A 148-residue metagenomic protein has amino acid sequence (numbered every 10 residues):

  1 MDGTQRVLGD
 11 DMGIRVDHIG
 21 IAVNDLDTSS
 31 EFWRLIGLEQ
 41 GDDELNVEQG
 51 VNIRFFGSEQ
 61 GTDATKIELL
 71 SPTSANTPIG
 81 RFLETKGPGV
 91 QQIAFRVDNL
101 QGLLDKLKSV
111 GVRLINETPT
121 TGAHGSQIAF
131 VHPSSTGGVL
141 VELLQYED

Functional and structural regions predicted by a protein language model:
D2-S30, P88-F95, E147-D148: N-terminal beta-strand motif that seeds the catalytic metal site of vicinal oxygen chelate
G3-D10, L45, R54-S58, T62-I67 (+2 more regions): Vicinal oxygen chelate
R15-V23, R54-E59, I79-K106: Vicinal oxygen chelate
T28, L45-G50: Short glycine/proline-centered loop/turn elements that form peptide/ligand docking sites
S29-W33, L107: Conserved active-site tyrosine of GNAT-family acetyltransferases
R34-Q40, G111-R113: Conserved acetyl-CoA-binding loop of GNAT-fold acetyltransferases
L35, G50-I53: An N-terminus-focused feature that recognizes amino-terminal "leader" regions
N76-T77, G122: Serine-centered coil/turn micro-motif
